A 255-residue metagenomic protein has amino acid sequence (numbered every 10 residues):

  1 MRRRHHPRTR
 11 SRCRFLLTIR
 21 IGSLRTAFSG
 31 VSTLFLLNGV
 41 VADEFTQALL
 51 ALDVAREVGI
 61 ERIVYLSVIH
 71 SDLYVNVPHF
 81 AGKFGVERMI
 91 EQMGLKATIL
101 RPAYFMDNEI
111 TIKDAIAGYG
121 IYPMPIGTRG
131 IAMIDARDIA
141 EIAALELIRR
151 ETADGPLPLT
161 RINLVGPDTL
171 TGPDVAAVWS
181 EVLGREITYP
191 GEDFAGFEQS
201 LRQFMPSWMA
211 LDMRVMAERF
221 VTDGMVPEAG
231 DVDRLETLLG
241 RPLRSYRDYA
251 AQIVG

Functional and structural regions predicted by a protein language model:
M1, S29-V31, V40-A42, L49 (+5 more regions): Oxidoreductase cofactor-interface core, primarily capturing Rossmann-like NAD(P)-dependent enzymes
M1-P7: NAD(P)-binding Rossmann-fold cofactor-contacting core
P7-S32: Conserved Rossmann-fold cofactor-binding substructure of NAD(P)-dependent oxidoreductases
T18-I21, F45, L49, F194: Structural motif corresponding to alpha-helix initiation and N-cap regions
L37, L66, G240: Residues lining the SAM
G155-L157, A195-G255: A hydrophobic C-terminal alpha-helical subdomain
